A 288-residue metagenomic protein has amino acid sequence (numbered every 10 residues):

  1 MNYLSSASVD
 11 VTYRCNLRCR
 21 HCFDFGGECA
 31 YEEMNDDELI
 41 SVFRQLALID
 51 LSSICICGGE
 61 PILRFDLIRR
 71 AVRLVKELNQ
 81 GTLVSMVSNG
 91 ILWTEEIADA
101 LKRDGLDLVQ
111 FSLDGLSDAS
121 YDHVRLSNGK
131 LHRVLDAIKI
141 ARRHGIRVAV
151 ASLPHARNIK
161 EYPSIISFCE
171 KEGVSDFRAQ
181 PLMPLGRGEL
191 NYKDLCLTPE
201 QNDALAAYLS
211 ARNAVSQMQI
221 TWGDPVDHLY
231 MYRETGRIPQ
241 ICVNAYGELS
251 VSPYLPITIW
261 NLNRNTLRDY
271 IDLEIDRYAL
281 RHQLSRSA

Functional and structural regions predicted by a protein language model:
M1-D107: Conserved alpha-helical substructure of the radical SAM core
S5-V9, I54-I56, V84-M86, V109-F111 (+3 more regions): Hydrophobic faces of well-ordered beta-strands that scaffold small-molecule active sites in alpha/beta enzyme cores
R18, C22, E96, A119-S120 (+2 more regions): Residues that scaffold the ATP/ADP-binding catalytic core of kinase and kinase-like folds
N89, L113-D114: Beta-hairpin (beta-strand-turn-beta-strand) motif
D99-D104, D114, A119-H123, S127-R237 (+1 more regions): Radical SAM enzyme [4Fe-4S]-AdoMet core and its adjacent flexible, acidic and glycine-rich loops/tails across
Y254-A288: Flexible mid-to-C-terminal extensions adjoining Fe-S/redox cofactors in radical SAM and related proteins
